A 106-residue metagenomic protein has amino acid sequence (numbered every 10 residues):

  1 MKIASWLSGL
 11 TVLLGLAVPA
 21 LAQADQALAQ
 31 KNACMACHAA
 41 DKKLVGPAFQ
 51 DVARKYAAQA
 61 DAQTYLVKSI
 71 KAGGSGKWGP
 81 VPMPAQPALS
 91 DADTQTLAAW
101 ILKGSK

Functional and structural regions predicted by a protein language model:
M1-D25, K106: N-terminal export/targeting leaders of redox proteins
Q23-A40: Sequence/structural segment immediately N-terminal to covalent heme-attachment motifs in c-type and related
D25, A62, L66, D93-L97: Stable alpha-helical elements in mature extracytoplasmic
L28, K43-G46, A60, T64 (+1 more regions): Non-catalytic, surface-exposed connector residues within folded enzymatic/regulatory domains
A36, V45-Y56, K71-A98: Axial heme c-ligation environment in periplasmic c-type cytochrome domains
A99-S105: Short, low-complexity, Pro/Ser/Thr/Gly-rich segments in the mature regions of secreted, periplasmic
